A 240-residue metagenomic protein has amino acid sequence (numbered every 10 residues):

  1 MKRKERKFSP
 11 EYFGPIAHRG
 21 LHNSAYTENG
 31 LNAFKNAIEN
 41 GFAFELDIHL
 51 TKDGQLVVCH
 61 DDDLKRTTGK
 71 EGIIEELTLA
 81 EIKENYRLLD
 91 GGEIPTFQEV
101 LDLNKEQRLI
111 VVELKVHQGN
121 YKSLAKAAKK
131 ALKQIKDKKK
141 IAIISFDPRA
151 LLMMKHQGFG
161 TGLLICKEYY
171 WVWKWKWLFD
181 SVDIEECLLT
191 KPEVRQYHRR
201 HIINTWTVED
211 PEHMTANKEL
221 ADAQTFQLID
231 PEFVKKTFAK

Functional and structural regions predicted by a protein language model:
M1-K240: Phosphate-group recognition and catalysis centered on beta-loop-alpha active-site segments
